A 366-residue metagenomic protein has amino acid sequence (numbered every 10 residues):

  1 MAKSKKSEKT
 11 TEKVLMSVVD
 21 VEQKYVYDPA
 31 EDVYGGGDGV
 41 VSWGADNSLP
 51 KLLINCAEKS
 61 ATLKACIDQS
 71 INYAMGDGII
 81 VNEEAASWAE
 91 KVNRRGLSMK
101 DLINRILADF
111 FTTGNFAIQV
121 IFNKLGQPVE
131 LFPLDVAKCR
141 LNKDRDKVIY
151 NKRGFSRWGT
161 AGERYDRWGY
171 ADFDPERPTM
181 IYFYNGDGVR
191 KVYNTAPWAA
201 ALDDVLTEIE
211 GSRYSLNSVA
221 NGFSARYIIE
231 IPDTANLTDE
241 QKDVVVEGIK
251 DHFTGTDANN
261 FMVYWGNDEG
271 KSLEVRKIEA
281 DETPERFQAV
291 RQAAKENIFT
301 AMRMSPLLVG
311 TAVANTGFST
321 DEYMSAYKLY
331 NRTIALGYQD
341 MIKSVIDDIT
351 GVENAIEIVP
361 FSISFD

Functional and structural regions predicted by a protein language model:
M1-G266: Structured, contiguous alpha/beta core segments that scaffold functional sites
A2-K3, S364-D366: Short acidic DE-rich linear segments
V189-V345, I356-P360, D366: A contiguous, surface-oriented mixed alpha/beta subdomain in the mid-to-C-terminal portion of proteins that forms
I349-T350: His/Asp/Glu-rich mid-to-C-terminal helical/loop segments that flank catalytic regions of hydrolases
